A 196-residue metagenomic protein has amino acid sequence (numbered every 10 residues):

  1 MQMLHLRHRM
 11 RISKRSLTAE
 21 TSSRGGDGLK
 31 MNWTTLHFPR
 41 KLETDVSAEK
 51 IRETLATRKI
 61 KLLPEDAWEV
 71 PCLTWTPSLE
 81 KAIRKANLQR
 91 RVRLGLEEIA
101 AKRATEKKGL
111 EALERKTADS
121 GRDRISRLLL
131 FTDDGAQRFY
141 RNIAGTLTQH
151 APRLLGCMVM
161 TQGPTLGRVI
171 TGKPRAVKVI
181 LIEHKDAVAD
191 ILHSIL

Functional and structural regions predicted by a protein language model:
M1-M3: Long, charged N-terminal accessory/stalk domains
L6-R9: Short hydrophobic targeting helices and cationic amphipathic motifs that mediate membrane/organellar targeting
R11-E98, E111, R115-A118: N-terminal, charge-rich interaction modules
A82, A86-S126, R138-V159: Positively charged, polar, low-complexity stretches
L94, D134, L166-V169: Long, hydrophilic "mature protein body" segments
I125-D133, L181: Acidic beta-strand-to-loop metal/phosphate-binding motif
T132-G135, Q149, G172: Amphipathic alpha-helical interaction surfaces
L155-L196: Helix-rich interaction surfaces within compact, conserved domain-sized segments that mediate assembly or partner
